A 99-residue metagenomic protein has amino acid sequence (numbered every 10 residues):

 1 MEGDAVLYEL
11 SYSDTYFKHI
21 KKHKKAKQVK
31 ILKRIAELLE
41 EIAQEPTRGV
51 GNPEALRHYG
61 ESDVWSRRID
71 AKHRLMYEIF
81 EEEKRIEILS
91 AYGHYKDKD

Functional and structural regions predicted by a protein language model:
M1-E9, K18-K21, A26-L32, E37 (+1 more regions): Enriched for short, Lys/Arg-rich terminal
E40-R68: A short, surface-exposed loop/turn module that caps and links secondary-structure elements
